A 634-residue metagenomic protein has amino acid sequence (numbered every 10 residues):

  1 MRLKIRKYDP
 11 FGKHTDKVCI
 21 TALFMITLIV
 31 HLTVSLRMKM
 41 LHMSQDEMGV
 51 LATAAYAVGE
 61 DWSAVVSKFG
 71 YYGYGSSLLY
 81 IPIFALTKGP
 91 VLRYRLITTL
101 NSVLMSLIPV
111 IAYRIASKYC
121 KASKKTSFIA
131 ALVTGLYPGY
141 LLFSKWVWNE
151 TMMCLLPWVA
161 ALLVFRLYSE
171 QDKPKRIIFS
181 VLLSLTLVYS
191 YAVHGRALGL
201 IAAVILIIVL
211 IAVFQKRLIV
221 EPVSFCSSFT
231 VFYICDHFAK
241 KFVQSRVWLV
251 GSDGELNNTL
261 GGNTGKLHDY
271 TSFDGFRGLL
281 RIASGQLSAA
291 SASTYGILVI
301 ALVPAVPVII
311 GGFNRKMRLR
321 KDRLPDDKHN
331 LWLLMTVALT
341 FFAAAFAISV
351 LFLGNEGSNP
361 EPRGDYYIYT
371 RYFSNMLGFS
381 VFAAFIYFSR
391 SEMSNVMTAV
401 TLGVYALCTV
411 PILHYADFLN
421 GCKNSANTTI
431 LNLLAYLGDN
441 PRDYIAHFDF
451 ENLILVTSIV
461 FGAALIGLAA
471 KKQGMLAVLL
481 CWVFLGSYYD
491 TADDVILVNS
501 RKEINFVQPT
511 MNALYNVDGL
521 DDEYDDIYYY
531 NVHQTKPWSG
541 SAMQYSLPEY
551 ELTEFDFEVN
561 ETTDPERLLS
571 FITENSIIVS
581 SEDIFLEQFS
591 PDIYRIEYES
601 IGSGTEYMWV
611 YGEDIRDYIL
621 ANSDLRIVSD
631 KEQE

Functional and structural regions predicted by a protein language model:
M1-T33, R217-F229, N314-M317, D322-L339 (+1 more regions): Start-transfer (signal-anchor) and selected internal transmembrane alpha helices of multi-pass inner/ER membrane
T15-S44, T134-L136, S227-V243, F341-V350 (+2 more regions): Transmembrane signal-anchor helices characteristic of membrane glycosylation enzymes that use polyprenol
T27-V30, I129-P138, L162, L187-Y191: Short helix- or helix-capping micro-motifs that position conserved polar/aromatic residues at function-defining sites
S35-Q45, G59-I81, A85-L86, R95-T98 (+1 more regions): Membrane-proximal lumenal/periplasmic loop motifs of glycosylation machinery
Q45, F69, L142-M153, V193-R196: Short acidic/glycine- and proline-prone juxtamembrane loop motifs at membrane-interface regions of multi-pass membrane
T99-K121, V159-A160: Transmembrane-helix motifs of polytopic, lipid-linked glycan transferases
A130-A131, I178-H194, I205-L206, S227-Y233 (+1 more regions): Membrane-interface alpha helices of multi-pass inner-membrane proteins
F214, V220-K316, A338-L353, C408-G421: Membrane-lumen/periplasm interface segments of specific transmembrane helices in polyprenyl phosphate-linked
